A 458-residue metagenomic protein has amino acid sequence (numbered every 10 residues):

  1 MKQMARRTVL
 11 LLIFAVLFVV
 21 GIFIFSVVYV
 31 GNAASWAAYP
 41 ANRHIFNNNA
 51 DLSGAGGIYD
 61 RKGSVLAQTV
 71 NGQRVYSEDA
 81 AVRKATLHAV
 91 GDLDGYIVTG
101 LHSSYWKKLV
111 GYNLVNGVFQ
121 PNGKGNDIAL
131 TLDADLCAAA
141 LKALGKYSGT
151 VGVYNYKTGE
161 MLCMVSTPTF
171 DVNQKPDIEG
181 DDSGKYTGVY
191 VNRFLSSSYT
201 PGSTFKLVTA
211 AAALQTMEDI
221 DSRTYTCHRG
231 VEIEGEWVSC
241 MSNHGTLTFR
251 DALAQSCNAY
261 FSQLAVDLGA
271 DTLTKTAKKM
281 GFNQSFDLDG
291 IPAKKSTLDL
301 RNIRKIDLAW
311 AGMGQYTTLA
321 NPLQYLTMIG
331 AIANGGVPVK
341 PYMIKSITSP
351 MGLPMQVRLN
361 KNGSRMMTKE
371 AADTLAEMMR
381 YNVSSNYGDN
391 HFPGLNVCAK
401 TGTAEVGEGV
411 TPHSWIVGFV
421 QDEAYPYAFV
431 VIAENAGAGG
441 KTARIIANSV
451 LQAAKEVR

Functional and structural regions predicted by a protein language model:
M1-E179, V189, S198, R223 (+3 more regions): Periplasmic/cell-envelope proteins involved in peptidoglycan metabolism and beta-lactam response
K62, K157-G202, V208-N435, E456-R458: Beta-lactam-recognizing serine transpeptidase/beta-lactamase-like catalytic domain environment
